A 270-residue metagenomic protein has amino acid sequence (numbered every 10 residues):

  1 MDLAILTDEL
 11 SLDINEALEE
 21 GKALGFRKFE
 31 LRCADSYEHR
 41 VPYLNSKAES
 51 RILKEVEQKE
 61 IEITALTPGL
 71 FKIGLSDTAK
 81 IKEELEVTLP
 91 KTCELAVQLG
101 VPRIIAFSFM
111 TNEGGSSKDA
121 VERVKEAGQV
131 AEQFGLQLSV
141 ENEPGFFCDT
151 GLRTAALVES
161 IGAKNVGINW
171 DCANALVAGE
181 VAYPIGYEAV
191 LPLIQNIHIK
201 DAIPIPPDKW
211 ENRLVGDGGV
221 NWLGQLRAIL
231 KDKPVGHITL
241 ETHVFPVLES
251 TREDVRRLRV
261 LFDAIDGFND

Functional and structural regions predicted by a protein language model:
M1-A4, S11-R27, E57, L85-E86 (+3 more regions): Histidine-acidic metal/acid-base catalytic patches
M1-A4, T64-L75: N-terminal small/glycine-rich loop or linker at the start of catalytic domains across soluble metabolic enzymes
A4-N15, P42-L53, K80-V87: N-terminal-biased segments
L6-L10, R32-S36, P68-F71, F109-T111 (+4 more regions): Active-site beta-loop-alpha junctions enriched in small/polar residues
E16-E20, E55-E62, I73-I168, V177 (+2 more regions): Active-site acidic/histidine proton-transfer and metal-coordination neighborhood in alpha/beta enzyme cores
R32-L53, F109-N112: Glycine-rich, proline-tolerant flexible connector loops at the mouths of alpha/beta enzymes
E38-Y43, T78-K82, W210-G216: Short glycine-enriched, charge-decorated loop/helix-capping segments at active-site entrances that position
H39, G74, G114, P207 (+1 more regions): Glycine/Thr-rich phosphate-binding loops of Rossmann-like dinucleotide-binding domains
